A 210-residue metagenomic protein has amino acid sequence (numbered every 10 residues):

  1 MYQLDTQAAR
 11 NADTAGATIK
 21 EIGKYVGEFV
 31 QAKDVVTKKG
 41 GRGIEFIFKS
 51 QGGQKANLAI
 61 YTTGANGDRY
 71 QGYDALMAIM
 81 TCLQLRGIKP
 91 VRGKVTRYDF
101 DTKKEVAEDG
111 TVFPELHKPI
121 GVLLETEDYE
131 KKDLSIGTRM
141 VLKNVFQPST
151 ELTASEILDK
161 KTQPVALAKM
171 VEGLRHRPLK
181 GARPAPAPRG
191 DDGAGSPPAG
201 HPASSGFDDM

Functional and structural regions predicted by a protein language model:
M1-M210: Short beta-rich binding modules
